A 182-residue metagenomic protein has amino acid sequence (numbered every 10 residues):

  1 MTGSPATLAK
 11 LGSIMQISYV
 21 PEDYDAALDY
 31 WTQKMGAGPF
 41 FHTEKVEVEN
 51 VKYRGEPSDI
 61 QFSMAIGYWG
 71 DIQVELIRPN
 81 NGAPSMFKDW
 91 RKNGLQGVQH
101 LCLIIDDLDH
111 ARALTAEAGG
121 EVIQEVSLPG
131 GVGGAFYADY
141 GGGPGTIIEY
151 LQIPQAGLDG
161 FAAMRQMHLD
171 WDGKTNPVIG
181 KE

Functional and structural regions predicted by a protein language model:
M1-M15, Y19-F41, R54-E121, V132 (+1 more regions): Glyoxalase I/VOC metalloenzyme domain signal
F41-K45, V126-S127: Conserved catalytic-core motifs of GNAT/GCN5-like acyltransferases
V46-E47, P129, G157: Residue-level detector of flexible, active-site-proximal loop/helix-junction positions within diverse enzyme catalytic
E47-G55: Short, charge-patterned binding micro-sites
